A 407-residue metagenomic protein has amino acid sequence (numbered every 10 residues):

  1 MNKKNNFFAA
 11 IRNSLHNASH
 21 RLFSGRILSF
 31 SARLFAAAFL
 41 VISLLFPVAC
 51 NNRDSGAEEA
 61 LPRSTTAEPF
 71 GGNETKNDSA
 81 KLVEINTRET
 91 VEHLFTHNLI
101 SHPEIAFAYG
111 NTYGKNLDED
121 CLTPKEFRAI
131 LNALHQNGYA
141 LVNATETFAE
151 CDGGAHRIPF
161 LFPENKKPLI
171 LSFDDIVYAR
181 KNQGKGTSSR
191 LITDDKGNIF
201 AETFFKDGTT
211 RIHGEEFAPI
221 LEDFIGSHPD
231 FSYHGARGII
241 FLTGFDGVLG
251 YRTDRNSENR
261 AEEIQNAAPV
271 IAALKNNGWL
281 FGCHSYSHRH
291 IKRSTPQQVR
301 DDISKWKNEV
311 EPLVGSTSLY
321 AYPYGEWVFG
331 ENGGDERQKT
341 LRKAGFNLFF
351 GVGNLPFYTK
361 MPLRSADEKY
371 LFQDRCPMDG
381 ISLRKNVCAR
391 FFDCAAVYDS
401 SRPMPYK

Functional and structural regions predicted by a protein language model:
M1-I27: N-terminal Lys/Arg-rich, disordered targeting/topogenic segments
G25-F35: Bacterial N-terminal signal peptides that target proteins for export
A36-L44: Bacterial N-terminal signal peptides
L45-R63: Sec-dependent signal peptide cleavage junction
E59-N73: Low-complexity, acidic Ser/Thr/Pro-rich repeat tracts that form intrinsically disordered stalk/linker regions of very
P69-A144, A155-S172, A179-Q183, L280 (+1 more regions): C-terminal active-site subregion of NodB/CE4 polysaccharide deacetylases
N86-A273, N277: Active-site beta->alpha N-cap acidic-glycine motif
P229-G238, L249-C283, H290-S294, Q298-S304 (+3 more regions): Catalytic cores of extracellular degradative/oxidative enzymes
